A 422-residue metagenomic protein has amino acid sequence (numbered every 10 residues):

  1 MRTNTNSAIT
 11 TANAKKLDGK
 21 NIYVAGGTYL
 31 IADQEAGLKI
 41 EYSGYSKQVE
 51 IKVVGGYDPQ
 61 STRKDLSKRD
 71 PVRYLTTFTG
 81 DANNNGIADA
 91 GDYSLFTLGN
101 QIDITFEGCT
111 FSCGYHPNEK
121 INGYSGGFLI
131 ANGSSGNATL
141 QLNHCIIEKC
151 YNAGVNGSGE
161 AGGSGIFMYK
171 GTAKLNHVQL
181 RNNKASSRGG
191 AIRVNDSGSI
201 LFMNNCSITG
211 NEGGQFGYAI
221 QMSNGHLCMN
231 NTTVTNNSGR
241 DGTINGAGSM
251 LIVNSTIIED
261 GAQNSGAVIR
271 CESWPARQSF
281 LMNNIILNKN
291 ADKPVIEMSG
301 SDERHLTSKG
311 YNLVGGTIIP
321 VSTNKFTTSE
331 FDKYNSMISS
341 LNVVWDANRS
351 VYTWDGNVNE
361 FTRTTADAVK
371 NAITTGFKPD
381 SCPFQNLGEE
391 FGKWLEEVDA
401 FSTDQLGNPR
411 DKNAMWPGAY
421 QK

Functional and structural regions predicted by a protein language model:
M1-A25, L30-K39, L406: Acidic Gly/Asp/Thr-rich repetitive segments characteristic of extracellular carbohydrate-active and adhesion proteins
G19, A32-I51, T62-R69, I130-S134 (+5 more regions): Predominantly extracellular beta-rich ligand-binding scaffolds that present long acidic/polar faces for carbohydrate
G27-L30, G56-K64, A82-N83, F111 (+6 more regions): Acidic glycine-/aspartate-rich tracts in secreted/extracellular proteins
Q48-E119, Y151: Right-handed parallel beta-helix/beta-spiral solenoid domain characteristic of secreted/periplasmic
D92, Y124, G162, R188 (+1 more regions): Beta-rich catalytic cores
D367-K370, T374-K422: Surface beta-loop-beta hairpin patches that serve as ligand-binding interfaces in beta-rich domains
